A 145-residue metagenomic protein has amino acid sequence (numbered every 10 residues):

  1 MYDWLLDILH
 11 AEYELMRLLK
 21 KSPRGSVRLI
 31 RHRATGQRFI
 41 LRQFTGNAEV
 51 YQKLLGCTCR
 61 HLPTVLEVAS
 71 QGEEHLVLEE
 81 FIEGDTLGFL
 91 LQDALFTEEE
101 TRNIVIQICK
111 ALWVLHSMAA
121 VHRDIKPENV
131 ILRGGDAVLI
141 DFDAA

Functional and structural regions predicted by a protein language model:
L5-R31: ATP-binding glycine-rich phosphate-binding loop
K21-N47: ATP-binding glycine-rich loop module of kinase domains
T58-E67: Conserved HxN/HPN-centered segment at the entrance to the catalytic loop of eukaryotic protein kinase-like domains
G72-T86: Conserved short submotifs of the Hanks-type protein kinase catalytic core that shape the nucleotide-binding pocket
L87-F96: AlphaC helix of the protein kinase catalytic domain
I104-V105: Activation segment signature within eukaryotic-like protein kinase domains
H116-L132: Catalytic-loop of the protein kinase fold
D141-A145: Activation of the activation-loop gatekeeper triad in protein kinase-fold domains
